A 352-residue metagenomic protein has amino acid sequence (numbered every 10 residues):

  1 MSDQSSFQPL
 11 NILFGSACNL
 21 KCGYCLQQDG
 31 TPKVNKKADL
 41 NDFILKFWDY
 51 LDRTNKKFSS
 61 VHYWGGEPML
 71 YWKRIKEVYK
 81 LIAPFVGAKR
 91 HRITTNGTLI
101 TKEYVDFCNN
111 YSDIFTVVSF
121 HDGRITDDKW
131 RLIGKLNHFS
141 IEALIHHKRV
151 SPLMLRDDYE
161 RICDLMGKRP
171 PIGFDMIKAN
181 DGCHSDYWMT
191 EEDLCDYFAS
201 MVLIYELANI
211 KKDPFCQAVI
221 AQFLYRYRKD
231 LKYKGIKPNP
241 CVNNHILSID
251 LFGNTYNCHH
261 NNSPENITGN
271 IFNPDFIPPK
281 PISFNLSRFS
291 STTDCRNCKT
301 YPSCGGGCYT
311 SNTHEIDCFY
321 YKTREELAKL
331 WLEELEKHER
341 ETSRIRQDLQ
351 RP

Functional and structural regions predicted by a protein language model:
S2-D42: Canonical Radical SAM [4Fe-4S] cluster-binding loop centered on the CxxxCxxC motif and its immediate flanking residues
Q8, K57-S59, N243, D294: Exposed loop/turn and edge beta-strand positions of beta-sandwich/beta-sheet ligand-binding modules
N11, L40-W64, Y71-E192: Radical SAM/AdoMet-radical enzyme domain recognition
F14-K21, E67, C295-P302: Cysteine-centered iron-sulfur cluster-binding motifs in ferredoxin-type domains/subunits of redox enzymes
L20, M69-L70, I100-T101, K148-V150 (+4 more regions): Flexible loop/turn segments at secondary-structure boundaries
C25, E103, G307: Residues that scaffold the ATP/ADP-binding catalytic core of kinase and kinase-like folds
P171, N180-P264, S303, P352: A C-terminal junction/extension of Radical SAM enzymes
N254, H260-P352: Flexible mid-to-C-terminal extensions adjoining Fe-S/redox cofactors in radical SAM and related proteins
